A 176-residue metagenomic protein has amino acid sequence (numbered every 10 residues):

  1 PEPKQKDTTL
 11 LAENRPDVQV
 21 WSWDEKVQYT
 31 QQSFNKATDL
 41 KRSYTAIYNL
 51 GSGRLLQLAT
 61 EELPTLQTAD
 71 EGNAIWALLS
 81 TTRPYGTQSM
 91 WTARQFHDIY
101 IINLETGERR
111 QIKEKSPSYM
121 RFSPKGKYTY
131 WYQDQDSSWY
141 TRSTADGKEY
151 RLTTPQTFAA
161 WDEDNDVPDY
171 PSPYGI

Functional and structural regions predicted by a protein language model:
P1-I176: Beta-propeller folds
